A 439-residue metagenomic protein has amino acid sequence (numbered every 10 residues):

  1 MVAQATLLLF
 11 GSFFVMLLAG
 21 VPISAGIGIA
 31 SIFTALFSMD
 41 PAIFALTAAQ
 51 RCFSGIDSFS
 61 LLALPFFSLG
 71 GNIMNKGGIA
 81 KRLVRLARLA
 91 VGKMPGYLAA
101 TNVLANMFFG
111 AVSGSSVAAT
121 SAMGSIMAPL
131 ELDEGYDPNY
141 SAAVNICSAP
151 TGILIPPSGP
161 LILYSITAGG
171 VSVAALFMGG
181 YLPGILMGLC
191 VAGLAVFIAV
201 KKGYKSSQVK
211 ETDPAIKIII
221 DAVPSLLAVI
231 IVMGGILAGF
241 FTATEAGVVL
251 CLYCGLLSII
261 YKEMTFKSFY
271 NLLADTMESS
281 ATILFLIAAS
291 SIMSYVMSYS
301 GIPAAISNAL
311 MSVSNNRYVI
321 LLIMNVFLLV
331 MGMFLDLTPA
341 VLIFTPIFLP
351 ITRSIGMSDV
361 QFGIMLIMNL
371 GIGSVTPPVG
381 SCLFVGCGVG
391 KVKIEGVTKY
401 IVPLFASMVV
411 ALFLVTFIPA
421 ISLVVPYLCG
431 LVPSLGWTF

Functional and structural regions predicted by a protein language model:
M1-F439: Alpha-helical transmembrane segments of multi-pass membrane transport proteins
